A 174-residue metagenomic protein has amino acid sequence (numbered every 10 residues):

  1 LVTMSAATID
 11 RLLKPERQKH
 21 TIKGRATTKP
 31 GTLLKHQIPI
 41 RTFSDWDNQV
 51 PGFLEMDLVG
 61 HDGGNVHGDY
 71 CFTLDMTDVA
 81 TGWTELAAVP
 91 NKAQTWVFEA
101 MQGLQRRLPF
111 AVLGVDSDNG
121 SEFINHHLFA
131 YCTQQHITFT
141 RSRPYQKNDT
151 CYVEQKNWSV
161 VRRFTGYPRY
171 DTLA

Functional and structural regions predicted by a protein language model:
L1-G114, N119-A174: Secondary-structure boundary/capping micro-motif
